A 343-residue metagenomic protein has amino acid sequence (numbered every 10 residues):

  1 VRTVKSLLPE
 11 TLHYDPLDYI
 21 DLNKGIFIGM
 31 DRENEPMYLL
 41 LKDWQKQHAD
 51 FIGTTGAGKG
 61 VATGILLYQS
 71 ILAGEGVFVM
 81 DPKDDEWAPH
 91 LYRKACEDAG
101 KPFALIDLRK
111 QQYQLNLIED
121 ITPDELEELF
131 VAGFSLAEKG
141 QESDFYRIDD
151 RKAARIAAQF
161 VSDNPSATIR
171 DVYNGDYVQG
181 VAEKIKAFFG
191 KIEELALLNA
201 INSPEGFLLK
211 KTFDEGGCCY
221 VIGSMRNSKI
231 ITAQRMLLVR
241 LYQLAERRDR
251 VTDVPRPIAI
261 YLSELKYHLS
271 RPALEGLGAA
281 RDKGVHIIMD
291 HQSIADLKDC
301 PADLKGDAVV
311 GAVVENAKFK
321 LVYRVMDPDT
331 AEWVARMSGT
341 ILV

Functional and structural regions predicted by a protein language model:
V1-Y14: N-terminal accessory nucleic-acid engagement/regulatory domains that precede and modulate ATP-driven motor cores
T11-H13, L17-P36, L41-H286, L304: P-loop NTPase motor domains
W87-P89, L269-S270, L297-D299, T330-V334: Extracytoplasmic/secreted cell-surface and envelope-processing proteins
D107-R109, H291, R324: Residues at the C-termini of beta-strands that transition into short coil/loop
F134-A137, Q141-K152, I156-Q159, E275 (+1 more regions): P-loop NTPase motor core of the ASCE superfamily
D290-D296: Conserved H-loop
